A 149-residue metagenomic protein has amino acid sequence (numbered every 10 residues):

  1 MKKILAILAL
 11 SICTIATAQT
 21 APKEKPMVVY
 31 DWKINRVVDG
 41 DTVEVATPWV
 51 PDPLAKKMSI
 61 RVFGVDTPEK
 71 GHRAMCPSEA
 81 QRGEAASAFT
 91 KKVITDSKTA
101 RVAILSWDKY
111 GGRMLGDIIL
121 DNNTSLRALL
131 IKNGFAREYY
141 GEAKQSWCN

Functional and structural regions predicted by a protein language model:
K2, I15-N149: Small beta-barrel nucleic-acid-binding modules, primarily SNase/OB-fold domains and secondarily Tudor-like barrels
I4-C13: Sec-dependent N-terminal signal peptides
